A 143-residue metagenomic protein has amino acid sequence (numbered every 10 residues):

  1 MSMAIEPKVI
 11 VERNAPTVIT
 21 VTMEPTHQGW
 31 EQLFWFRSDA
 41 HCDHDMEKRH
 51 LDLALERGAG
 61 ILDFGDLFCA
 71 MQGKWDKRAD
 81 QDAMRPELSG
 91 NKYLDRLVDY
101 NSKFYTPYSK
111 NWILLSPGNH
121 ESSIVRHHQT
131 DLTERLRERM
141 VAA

Functional and structural regions predicted by a protein language model:
M1-H27: Short glycine- and acidic-rich boundary segments immediately preceding or forming the N-terminal edge of structured
V21-W30, F34-R37, C42-A143: Core catalytic region of metal-dependent phosphoesterases/phosphodiesterases, especially metallo-beta-lactamase-like
